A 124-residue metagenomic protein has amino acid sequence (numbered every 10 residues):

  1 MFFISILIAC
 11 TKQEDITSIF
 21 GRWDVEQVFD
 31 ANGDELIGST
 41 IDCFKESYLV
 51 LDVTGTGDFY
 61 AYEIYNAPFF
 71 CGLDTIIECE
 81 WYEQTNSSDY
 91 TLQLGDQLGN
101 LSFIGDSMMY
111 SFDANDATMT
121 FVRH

Functional and structural regions predicted by a protein language model:
M1-F3: Sec-dependent signal peptide recognition, specifically the positively charged N-region followed immediately by
S5-D30, H124: Bacterial Sec-dependent N-terminal signal peptides
D24-N32, T56-Y65, T118: Generic short beta-strand segments
V25-T54: Short, solvent-exposed loop/hinge segments that bridge or flank secondary-structure elements
D52-S107: Contiguous, well-ordered beta-strand patches that form the walls/edges of small beta-barrel/beta-sandwich domains
L94-D96, D113-D116: Glycine-centered tight beta-turn/hairpin loop motif at sheet-sheet or coil-to-beta transitions
D116-H124: Short, low-complexity, Pro/Ser/Thr/Gly-rich segments in the mature regions of secreted, periplasmic
